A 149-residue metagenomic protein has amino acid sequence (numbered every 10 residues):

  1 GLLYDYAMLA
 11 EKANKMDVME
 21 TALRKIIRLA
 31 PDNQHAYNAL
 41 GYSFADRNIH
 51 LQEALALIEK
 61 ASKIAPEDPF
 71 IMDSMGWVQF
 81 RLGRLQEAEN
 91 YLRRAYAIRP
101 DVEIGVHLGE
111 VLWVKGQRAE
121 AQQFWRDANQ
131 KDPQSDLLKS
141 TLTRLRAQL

Functional and structural regions predicted by a protein language model:
G1, Q34-S43: Amphipathic alpha-helical repeat scaffolds of TPR domains
L2, A36, I71, I104-G105 (+1 more regions): TPR alpha-solenoid repeat register
M8, Y42-S43, W77, E110 (+1 more regions): Residue-level recognition of tetratricopeptide repeat
K12-K25, R47-K60, L82-R94, G116-D127: Structural signature of tandem alpha-helical TPR/SEL1-like repeats, specifically the intra-repeat loop/turn
L29, K63-I64, A97-I98, K131: Structural marker of alpha-solenoid helical repeat scaffolds
N33, D68, D101-V102, S135: Residue-level recognition of tetratricopeptide repeat
I49, V102, H107, W113-V114 (+1 more regions): Terminal, low-structured helical/coil segments at or just beyond the last alpha-helical repeat
